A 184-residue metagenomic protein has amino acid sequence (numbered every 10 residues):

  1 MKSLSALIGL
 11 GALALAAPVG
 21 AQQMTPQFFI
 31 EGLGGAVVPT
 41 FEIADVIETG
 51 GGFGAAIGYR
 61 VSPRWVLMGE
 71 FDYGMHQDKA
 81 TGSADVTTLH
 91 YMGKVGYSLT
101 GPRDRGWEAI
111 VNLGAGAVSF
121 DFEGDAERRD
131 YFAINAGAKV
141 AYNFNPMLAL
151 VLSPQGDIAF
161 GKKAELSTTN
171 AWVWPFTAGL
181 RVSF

Functional and structural regions predicted by a protein language model:
M1-P26: Cleavable N-terminal export/targeting peptides
L7-G11, G32, M147, T168: Residue-level detector of alpha-helical transmembrane segments in integral membrane proteins
Q23-V38, A109-V111: Transmembrane beta-strand segments of Gram-negative outer membrane beta-barrel proteins
T25, G51, A56-G137, A141-F144 (+2 more regions): Gram-negative (and chloroplast) outer-membrane scaffold detector with strong preference for beta-barrel transmembrane
L33-P39, D72-G74, G114-V118, Q155-A159: Outer-membrane beta-barrel pore domains and translocons
G35-G54, R129: Surface-exposed strand-loop-strand hairpins of Gram-negative outer-membrane beta-barrel proteins
I43-V46, K163-T169: A short acidic/glycine-rich loop-to-helix N-cap element
